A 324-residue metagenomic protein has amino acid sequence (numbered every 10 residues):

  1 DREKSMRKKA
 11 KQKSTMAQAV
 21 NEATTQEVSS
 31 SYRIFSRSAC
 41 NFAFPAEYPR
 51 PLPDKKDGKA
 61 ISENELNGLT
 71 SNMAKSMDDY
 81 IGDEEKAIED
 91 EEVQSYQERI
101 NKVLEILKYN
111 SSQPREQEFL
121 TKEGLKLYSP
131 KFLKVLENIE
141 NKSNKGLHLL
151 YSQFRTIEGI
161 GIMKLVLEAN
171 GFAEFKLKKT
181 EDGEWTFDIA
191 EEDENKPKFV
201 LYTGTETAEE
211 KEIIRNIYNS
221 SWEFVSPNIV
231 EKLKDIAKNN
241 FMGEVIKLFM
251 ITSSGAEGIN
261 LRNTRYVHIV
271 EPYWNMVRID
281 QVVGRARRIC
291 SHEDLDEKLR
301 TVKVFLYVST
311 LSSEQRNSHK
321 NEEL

Functional and structural regions predicted by a protein language model:
D1-N263, L299-L324: Helicase motor interdomain insertion/brace
V267: Short conserved active-site loop signatures built around small residues
N275-E297, V304: Conserved SF2 helicase motif VI
